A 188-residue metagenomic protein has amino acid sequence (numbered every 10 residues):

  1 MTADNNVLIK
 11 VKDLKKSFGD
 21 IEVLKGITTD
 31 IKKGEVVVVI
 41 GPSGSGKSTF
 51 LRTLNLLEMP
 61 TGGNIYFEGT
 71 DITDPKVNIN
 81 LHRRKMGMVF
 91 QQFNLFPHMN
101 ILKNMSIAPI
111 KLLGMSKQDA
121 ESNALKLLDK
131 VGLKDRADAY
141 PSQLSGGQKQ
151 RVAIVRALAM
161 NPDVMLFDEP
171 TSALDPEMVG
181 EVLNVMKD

Functional and structural regions predicted by a protein language model:
D4-D188: ABC family nucleotide-binding domain
